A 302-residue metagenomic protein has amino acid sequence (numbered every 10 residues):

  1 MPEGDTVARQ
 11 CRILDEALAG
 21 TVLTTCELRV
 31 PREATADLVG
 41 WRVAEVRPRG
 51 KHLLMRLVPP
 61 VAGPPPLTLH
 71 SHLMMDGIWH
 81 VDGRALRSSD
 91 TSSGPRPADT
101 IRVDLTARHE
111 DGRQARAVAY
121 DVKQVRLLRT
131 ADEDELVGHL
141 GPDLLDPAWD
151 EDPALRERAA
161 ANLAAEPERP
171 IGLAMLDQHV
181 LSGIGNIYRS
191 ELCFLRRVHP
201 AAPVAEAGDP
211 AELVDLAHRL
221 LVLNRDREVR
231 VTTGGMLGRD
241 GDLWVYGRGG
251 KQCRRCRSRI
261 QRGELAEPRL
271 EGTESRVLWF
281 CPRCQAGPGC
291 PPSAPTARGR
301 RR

Functional and structural regions predicted by a protein language model:
M1-G4, W149, A207-V214: Generic detection of long, well-ordered alpha-helical segments
M1-R126, Q252, R300-R302: Gly/Gly-Pro- and Ser/Thr-rich, intrinsically disordered tail segments characteristic of DNA damage-repair and tolerance
D15, L145, W149, H218-L221 (+1 more regions): Short amphipathic alpha-helical signal-transduction/dimerization elements
L23-D37, R47, R158-R302: Basic, nucleic-acid-binding surfaces and adjacent catalytic neighborhoods in DNA/RNA-processing proteins
G63-G183, Y188-R197, A207: Phosphate/anion-contacting hairpin/loop surfaces
